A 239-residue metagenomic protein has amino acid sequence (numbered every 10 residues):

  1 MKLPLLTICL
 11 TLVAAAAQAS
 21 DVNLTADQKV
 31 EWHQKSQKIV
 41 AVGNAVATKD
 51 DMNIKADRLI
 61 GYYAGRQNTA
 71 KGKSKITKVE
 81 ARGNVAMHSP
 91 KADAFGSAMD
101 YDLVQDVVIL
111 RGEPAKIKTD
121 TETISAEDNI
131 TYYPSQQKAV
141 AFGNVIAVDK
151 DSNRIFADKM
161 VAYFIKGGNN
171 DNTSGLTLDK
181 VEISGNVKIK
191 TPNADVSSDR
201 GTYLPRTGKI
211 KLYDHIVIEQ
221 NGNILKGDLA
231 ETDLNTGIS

Functional and structural regions predicted by a protein language model:
M1-L6: Bacterial N-terminal signal peptides that target proteins for export
T7-A15: Bacterial N-terminal signal peptides
Q18-S239: N-terminal amphipathic/hydrophobic interface segments
